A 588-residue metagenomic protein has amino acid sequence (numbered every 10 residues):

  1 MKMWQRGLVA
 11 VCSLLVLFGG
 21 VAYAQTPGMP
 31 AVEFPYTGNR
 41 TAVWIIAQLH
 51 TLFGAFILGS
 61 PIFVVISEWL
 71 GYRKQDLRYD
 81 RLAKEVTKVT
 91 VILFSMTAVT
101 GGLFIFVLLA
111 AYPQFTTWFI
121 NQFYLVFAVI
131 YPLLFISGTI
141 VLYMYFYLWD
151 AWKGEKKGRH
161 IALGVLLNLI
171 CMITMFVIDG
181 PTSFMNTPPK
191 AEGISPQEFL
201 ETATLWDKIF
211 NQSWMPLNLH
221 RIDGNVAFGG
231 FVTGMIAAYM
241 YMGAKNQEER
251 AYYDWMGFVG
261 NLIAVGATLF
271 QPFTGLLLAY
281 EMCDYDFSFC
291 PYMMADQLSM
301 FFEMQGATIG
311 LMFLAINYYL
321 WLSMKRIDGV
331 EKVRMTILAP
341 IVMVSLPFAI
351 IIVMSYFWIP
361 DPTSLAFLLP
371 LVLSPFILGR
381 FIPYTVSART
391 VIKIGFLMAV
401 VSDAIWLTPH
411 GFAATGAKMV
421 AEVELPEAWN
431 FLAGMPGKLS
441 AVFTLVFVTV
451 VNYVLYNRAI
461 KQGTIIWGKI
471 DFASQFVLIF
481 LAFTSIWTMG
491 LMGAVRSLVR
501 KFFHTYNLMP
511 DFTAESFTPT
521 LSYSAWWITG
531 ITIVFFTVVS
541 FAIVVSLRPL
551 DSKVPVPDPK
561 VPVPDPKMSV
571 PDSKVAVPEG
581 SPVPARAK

Functional and structural regions predicted by a protein language model:
M1-A24, K588: N-terminal secretory/membrane targeting signals
V11-L17, V91-G101, V165-P188, L262-G275 (+3 more regions): Hydrophobic alpha-helical membrane-insertion segments
A24-E85, V89-A98: N-terminal signal-anchor module of multipass membrane proteins
Q25, L93-G164, T274-C290, S299-Q305 (+3 more regions): Membrane-interface helix-loop-helix modules in multi-pass inner-membrane proteins
R40-T51, W118-L133, Q197-G224, P291-G306 (+2 more regions): Short aromatic-rich membrane-water interface segments that cap or initiate transmembrane helices in multi-pass membrane
L58-F63, F94-F115, A128-G154, G164-E198 (+2 more regions): Transmembrane-helix bundle segments that line or gate the permeation/cavity pathway in multi-pass membrane proteins
I62-K88, F106-W118, M144-H160, T233-V259 (+8 more regions): Juxtamembrane membrane-water interface segments of multi-pass membrane proteins, especially cytoplasmic-side
D403-L439, L481-I533: Membrane-proximal extracellular juxtamembrane segment immediately upstream of a following transmembrane helix
